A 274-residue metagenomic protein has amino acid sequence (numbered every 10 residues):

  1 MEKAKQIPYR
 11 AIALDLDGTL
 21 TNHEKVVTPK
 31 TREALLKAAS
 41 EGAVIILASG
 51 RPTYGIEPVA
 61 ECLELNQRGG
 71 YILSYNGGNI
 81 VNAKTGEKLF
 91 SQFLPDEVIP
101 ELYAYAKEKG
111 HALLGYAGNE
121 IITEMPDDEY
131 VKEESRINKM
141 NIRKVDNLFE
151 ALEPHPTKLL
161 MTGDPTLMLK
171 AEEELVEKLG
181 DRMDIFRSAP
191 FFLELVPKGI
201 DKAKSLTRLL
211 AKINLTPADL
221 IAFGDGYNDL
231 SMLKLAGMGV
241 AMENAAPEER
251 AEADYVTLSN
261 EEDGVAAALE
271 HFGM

Functional and structural regions predicted by a protein language model:
M1-L16, E33-L36, S40: Non-catalytic pre-domain segments flanking phosphatase-related domains
E2-A11, T28, E194-M274: Mg2+-dependent phosphoryl-transfer enzymes with acidic/Ser/Thr/Gly-rich catalytic loops
H23-V27: Conserved ATPase-coupling elements of RecA-like P-loop NTPase cores
P29-E129: Active-site phosphate-binding/coordination module
T31, I56-A60, A171, L175 (+3 more regions): Hydrophobic packing residues within well-ordered alpha-helices of enzyme cores
G42-I46, G70, K158, A218-D219 (+1 more regions): Short active-site oxyanion
L63, R68, N76, K178-D181 (+2 more regions): Short, structured coil segments at secondary-structure junctions
Y105, K109-F223, N244: Conserved acidic, metal-coordinating active-site core of Asp-based, Mg2+-dependent phosphoryl-transfer enzymes
